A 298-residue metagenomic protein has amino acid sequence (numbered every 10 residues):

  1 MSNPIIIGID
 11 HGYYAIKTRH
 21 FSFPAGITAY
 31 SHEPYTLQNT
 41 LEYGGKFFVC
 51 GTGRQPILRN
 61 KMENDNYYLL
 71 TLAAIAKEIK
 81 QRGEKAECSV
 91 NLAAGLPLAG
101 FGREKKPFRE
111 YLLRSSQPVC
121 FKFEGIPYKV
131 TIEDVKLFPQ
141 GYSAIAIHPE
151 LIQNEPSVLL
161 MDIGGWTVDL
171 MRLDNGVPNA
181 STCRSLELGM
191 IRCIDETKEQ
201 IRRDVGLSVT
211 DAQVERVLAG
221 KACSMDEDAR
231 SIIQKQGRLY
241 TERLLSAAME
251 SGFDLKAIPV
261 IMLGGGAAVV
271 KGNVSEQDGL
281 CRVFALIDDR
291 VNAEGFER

Functional and structural regions predicted by a protein language model:
M1-V158, V177-R192, A212-R298: Nucleotide/phosphate-binding catalytic cleft detector across ATP-hydrolyzing and phosphate-transferring enzymes
S157-L159, W166-M171: Conserved active-site beta-strand-loop modules that form the wall/rim of enzyme catalytic pockets and either contain
D162-G165, G189: Short, contiguous, pocket-lining structural segments that sit at or immediately flank catalytic/ligand-binding sites
V168-D174, T182-C183: Short, acidic (Asp/Glu-rich) active-site segment that either coordinates a divalent metal cofactor
I201-D204: Acidic, metal/cofactor-coordinating or nucleic-acid-engaging core segments within structured domains
